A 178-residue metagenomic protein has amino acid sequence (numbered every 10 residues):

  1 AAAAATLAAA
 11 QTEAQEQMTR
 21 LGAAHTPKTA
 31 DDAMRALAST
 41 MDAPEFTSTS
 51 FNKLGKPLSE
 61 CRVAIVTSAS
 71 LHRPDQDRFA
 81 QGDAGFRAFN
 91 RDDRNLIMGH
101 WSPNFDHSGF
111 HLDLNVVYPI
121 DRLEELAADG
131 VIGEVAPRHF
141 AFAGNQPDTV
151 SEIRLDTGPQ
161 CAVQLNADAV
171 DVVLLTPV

Functional and structural regions predicted by a protein language model:
A1-V178: An N-terminal assembly and electron-transfer interface module characteristic of large anaerobic redox and radical
